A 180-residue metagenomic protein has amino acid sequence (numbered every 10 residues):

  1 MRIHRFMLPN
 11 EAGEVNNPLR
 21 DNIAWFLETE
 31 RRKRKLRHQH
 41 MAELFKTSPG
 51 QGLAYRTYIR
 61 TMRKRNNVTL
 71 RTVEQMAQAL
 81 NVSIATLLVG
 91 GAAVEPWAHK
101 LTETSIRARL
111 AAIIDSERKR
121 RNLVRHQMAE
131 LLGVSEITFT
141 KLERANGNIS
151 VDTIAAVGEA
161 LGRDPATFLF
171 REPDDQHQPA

Functional and structural regions predicted by a protein language model:
R2-R37, V94-R120: A short, Lys/Arg-rich alpha-helix, primarily the initiator
R32, E43, Q78, K119 (+2 more regions): Alpha-helical residues within the helix-turn-helix
Q39, R56, A85, H126 (+3 more regions): Key DNA-contact positions within bacterial/archaeal DNA-binding proteins
H40-T47, Q127-A129: Short alpha-helical "recognition helix" segments of helix-turn-helix
K46-V68, G133-I149: Recognition helix of helix-turn-helix/homeodomain-like DNA-binding domains that insert into the DNA major groove
R63-Q78, N146-E159: Short, basic-rich loop-to-helix N-cap that marks the start of a DNA-contacting helix
L70, N81-W97, G162-Q178: Short C-terminal boundary/hinge segments that cap the last helix of small helical domains
